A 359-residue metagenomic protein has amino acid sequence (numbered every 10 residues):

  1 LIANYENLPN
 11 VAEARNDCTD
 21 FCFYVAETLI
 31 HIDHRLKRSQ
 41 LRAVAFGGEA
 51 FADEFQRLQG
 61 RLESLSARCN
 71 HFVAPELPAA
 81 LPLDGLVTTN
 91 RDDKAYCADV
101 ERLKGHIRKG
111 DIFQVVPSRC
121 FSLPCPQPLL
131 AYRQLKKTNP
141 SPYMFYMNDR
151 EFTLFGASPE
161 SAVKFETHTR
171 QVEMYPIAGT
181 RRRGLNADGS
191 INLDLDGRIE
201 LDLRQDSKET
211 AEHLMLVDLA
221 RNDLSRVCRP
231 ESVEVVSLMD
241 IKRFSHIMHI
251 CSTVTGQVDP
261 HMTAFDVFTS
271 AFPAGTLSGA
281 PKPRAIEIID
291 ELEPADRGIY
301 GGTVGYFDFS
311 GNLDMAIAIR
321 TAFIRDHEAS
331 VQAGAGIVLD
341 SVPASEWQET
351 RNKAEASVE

Functional and structural regions predicted by a protein language model:
L1-E359: Extended alpha-helical targeting/anchoring segments, especially N-terminal organellar/secretory targeting helices
